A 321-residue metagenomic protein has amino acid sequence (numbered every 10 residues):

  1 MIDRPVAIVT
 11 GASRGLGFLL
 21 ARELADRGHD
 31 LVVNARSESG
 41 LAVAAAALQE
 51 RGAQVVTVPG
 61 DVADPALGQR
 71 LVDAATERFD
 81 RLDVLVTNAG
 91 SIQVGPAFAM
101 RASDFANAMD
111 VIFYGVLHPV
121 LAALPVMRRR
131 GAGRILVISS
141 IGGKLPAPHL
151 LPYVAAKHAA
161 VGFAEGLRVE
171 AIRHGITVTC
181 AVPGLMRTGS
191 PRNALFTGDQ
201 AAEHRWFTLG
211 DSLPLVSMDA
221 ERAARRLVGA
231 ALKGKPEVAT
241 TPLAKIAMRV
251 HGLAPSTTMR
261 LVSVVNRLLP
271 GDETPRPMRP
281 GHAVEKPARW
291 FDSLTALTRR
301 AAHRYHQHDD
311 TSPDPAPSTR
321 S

Functional and structural regions predicted by a protein language model:
G11-G15, S37: Conserved glycine-rich cofactor-binding loop
R27-A44: Conserved glycine-rich Rossmann-like NAD(P)H-binding loop of the short-chain dehydrogenase/reductase
P59-R70, A102: The beta1-alpha1 cofactor-binding region of Rossmann-like NAD(H)/NADP(H)-dependent oxidoreductases
P96-A97, R101-A106: Substrate-binding pocket helix/loop in short-chain dehydrogenase/reductase
V120, A156: Active-site helix of classical SDR
S140: Residue(s) in the substrate-gating loop at a strand-loop-helix junction that position the organic substrate next
R173-A244, R249-L253, M259-L269: SDR active-site lid
